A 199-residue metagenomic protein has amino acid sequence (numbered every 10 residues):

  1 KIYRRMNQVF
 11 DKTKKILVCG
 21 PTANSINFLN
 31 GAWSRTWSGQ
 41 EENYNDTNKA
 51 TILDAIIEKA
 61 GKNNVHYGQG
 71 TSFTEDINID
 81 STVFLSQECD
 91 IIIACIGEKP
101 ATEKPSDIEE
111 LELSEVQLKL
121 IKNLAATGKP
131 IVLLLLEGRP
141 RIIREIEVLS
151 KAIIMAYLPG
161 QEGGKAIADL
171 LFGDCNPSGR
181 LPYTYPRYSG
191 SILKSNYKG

Functional and structural regions predicted by a protein language model:
K1-G199: C-terminal non-catalytic regions of proteins with extracellular/luminal or membrane-system context
